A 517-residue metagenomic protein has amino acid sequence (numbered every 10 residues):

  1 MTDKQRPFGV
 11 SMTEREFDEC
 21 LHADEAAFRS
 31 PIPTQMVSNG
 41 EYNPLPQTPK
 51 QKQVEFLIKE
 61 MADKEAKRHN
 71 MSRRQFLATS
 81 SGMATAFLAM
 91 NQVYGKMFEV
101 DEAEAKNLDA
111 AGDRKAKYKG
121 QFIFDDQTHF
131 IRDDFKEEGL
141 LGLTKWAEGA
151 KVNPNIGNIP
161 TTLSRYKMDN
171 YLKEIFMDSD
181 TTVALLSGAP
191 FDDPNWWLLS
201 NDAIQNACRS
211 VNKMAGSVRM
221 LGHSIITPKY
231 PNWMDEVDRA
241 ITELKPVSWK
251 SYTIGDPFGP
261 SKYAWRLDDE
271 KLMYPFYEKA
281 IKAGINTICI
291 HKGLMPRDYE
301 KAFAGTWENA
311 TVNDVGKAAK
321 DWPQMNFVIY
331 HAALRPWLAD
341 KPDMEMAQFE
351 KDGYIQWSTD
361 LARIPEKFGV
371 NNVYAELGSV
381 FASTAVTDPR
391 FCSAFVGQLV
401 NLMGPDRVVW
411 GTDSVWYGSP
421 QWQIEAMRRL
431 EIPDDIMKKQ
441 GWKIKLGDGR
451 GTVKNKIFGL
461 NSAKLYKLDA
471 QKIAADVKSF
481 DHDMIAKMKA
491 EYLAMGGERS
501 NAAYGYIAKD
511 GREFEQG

Functional and structural regions predicted by a protein language model:
M1-M71: N-terminal secretory signal peptides
P46, Q53, R132-Y166, P260 (+4 more regions): Active-site gating loops and adjacent loop-to-helix segments of metal-dependent hydrolytic enzymes
D63-A78, A86-A111: N-terminal twin-arginine translocation
M71-L88, A111-D113, E138, V152-E174 (+5 more regions): Mid-to-C-terminal alpha-helical segments outside catalytic/metal-binding sites
F124-T128, A184-L186, M220-S224, W249-K250 (+4 more regions): Hydrophobic faces of well-ordered beta-strands that scaffold small-molecule active sites in alpha/beta enzyme cores
D126, K145-S164, K173-W196, R219-I225 (+1 more regions): Divalent metal-dependent hydrolysis catalytic cores, especially in the metallo-beta-lactamase
L140, F258, Y263-W410, G418 (+5 more regions): Catalytic pocket-lining loop regions of alpha/beta-barrel enzymes, especially the amidohydrolase/enolase/GH5 lineages
P190-A310: Active-site gating/metal-coordination segments in enzymes
